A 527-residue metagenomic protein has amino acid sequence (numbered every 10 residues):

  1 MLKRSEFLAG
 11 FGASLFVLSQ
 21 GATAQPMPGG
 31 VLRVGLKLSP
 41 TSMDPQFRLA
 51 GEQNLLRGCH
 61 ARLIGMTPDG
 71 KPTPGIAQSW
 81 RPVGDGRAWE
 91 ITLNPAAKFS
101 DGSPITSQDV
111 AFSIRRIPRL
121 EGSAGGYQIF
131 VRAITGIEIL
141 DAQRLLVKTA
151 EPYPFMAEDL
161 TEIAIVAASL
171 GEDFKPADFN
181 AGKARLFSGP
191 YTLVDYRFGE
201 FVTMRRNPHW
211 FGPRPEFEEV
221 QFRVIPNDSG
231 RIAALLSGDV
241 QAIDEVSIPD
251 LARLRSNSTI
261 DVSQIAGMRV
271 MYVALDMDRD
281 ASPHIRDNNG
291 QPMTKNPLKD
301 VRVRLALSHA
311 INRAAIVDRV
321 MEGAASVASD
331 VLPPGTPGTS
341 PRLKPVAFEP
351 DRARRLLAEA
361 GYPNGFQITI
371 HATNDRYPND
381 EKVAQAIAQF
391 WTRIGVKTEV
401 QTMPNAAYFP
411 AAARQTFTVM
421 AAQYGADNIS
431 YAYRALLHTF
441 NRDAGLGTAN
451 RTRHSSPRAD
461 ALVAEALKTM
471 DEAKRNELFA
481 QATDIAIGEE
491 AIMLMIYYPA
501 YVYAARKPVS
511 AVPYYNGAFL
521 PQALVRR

Functional and structural regions predicted by a protein language model:
M1, S19-G35: C-terminal segment of N-terminal export signals and the immediately downstream linker at the start of the mature
L2, Q25-P26, G65-P68, R81 (+8 more regions): Extracytoplasmic/periplasmic ligand-capture domains
E6-A24: N-terminal export signals
G35-G84, R115, R119, K183-S188: N-terminal lobe/hinge region of extracytoplasmic solute-binding protein
I91-P95, Q143-Y153, M204-R206: Short, hydrophobic/aromatic-enriched beta-strand segments in well-ordered soluble domains
G126-G171: Surface-exposed binding/hinge segments that line and control ligand-binding clefts or catalytic entry sites
M495-I496: Glycine-rich and polybasic anion-binding loops at the starts of cofactor/ligand-binding domains
Y503-R527: Long beta-strand-rich cores associated with HINT superfamily self-processing modules
